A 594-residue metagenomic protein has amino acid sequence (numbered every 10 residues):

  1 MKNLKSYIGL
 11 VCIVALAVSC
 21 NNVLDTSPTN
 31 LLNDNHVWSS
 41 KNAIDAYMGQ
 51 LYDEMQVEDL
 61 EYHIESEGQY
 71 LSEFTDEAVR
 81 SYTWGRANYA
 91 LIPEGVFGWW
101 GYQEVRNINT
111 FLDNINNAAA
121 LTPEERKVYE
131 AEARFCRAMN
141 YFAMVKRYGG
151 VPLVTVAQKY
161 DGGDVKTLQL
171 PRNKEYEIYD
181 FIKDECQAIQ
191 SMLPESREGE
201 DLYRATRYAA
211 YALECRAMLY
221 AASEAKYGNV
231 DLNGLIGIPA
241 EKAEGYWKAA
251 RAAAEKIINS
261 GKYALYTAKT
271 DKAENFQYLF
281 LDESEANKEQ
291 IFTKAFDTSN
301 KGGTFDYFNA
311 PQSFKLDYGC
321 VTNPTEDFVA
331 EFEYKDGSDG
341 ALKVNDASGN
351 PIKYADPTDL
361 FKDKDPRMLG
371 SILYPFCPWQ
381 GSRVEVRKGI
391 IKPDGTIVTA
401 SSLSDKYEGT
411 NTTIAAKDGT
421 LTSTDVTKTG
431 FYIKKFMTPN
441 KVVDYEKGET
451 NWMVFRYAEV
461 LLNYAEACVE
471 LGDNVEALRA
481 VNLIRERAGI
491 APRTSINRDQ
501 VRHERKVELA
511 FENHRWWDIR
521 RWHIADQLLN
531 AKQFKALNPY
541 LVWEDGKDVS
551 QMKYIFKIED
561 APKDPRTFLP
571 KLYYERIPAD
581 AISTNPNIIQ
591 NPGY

Functional and structural regions predicted by a protein language model:
M1-V18: Sec-dependent bacterial lipoprotein signal peptides
S19-C20, G101-E104, F181, K272-D336 (+4 more regions): Long, intrinsically disordered, low-complexity segments
C20-H63, T358-L360, I582-Y594: Membrane-proximal, proline-rich intrinsically disordered regions
S40-D59, E77-Y148, K166-L202, D356-P357 (+9 more regions): Conserved, well-structured interaction surfaces
E61-E77, V154-K159, L193-A212, A225-N323 (+6 more regions): Short, surface-exposed recognition loops and adjoining beta-strand edges that mediate ligand/DNA contacts, enriched
V145-K146, P152, A217-N229, G472-D473: Short coil/turn linking the two alpha-helices of tandem helical-hairpin repeats
